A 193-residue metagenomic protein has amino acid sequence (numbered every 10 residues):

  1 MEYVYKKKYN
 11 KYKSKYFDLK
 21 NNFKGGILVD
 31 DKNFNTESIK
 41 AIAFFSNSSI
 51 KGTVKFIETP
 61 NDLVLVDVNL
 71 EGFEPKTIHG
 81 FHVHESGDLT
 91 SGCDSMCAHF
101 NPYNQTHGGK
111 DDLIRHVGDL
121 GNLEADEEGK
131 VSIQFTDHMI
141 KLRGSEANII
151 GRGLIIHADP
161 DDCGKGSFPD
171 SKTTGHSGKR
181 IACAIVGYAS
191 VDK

Functional and structural regions predicted by a protein language model:
M1-A41: Compositionally biased low-complexity segments enriched in polar/charged residues
I27-K193: N-terminal leader/targeting pre-sequences
